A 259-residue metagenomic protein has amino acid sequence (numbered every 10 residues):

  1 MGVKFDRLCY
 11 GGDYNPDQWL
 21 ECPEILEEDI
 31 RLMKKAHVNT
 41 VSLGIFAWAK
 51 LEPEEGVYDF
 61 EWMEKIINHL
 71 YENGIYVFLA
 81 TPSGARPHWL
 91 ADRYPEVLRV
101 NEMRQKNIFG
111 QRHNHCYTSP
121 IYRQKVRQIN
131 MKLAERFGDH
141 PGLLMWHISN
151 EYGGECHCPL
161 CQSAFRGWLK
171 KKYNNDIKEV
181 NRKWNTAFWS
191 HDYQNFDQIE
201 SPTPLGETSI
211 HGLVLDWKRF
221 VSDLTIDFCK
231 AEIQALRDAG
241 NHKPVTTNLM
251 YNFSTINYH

Functional and structural regions predicted by a protein language model:
M1-C22: Boundary/entry segment of secreted carbohydrate-active catalytic domains
F5-Y10, H37-N39, Y71-V77, D139-L144 (+1 more regions): Short, well-ordered coil/turn segments that N-cap beta-strands
R7-Y10, L43-A47, H113, I210-V214: A short alpha-helix capping/helix-coil boundary motif
D13-N15, K50-E52, S119, D216-R219: A short, structure-level motif marking secondary-structure boundaries and short turns
N15, S42-A47, A80-W89, L144-G153 (+1 more regions): Short, solvent-exposed turn/loop segments enriched in Gly/Ser/Thr/Pro and often Arg
P16-I25, A49-E61, H88, G154 (+1 more regions): Acidic-and-aromatic substrate-binding clefts and catalytic sites of carbohydrate-active enzymes
L26-N107, M131-A134, A231-G240: Aromatic-lined substrate-binding rim segments of carbohydrate-active enzymes
R104-H259: Polysaccharide-binding and catalytic clefts of secreted carbohydrate-active enzymes
